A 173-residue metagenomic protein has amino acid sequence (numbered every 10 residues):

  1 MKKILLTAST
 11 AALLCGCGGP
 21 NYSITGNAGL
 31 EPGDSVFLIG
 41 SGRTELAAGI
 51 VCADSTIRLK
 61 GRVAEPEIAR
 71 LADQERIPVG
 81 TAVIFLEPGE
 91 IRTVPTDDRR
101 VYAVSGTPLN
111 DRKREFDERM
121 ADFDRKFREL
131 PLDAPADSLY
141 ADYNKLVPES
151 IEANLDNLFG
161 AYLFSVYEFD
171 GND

Functional and structural regions predicted by a protein language model:
M1-C15: Sec-dependent bacterial lipoprotein signal peptides
C17-E149: A non-transmembrane, solvent-exposed segment enriched in polar/low-complexity residues
A121-D124, L155-F169: Amphipathic alpha-helical repeat scaffolds of TPR domains
S150-N154: Short acidic, glycine/proline-enriched loop segments that cap or flank alpha-helices
G171-D173: Short, intrinsically disordered, charge-balanced linker/junction segments flanking boundaries in proteins
